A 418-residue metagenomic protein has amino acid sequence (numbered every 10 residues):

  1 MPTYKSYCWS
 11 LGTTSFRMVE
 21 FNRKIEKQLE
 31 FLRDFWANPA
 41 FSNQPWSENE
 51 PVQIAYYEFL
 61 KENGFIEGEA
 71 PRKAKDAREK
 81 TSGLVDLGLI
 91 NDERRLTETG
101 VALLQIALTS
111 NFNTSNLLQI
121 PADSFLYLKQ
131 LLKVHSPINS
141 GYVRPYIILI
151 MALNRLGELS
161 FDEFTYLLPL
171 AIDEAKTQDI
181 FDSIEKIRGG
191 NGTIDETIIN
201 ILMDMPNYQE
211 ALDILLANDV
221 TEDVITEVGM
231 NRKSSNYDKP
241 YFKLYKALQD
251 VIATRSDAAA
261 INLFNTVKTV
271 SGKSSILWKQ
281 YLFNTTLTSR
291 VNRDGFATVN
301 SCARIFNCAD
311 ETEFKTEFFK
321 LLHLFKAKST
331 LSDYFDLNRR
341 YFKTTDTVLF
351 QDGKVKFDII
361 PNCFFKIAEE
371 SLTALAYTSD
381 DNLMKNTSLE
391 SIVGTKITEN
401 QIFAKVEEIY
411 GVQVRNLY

Functional and structural regions predicted by a protein language model:
M1-Y418: Donor-sugar nucleotide-binding helix/loop cap in glycosyltransferases
